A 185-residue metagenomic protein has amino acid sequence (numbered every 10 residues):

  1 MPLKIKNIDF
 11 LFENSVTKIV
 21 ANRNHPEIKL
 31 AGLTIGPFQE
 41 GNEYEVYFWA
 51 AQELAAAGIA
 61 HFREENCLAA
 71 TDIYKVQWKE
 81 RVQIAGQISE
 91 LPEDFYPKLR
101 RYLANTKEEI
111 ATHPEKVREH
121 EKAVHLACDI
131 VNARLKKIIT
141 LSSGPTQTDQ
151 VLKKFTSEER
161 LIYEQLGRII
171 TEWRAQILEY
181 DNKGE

Functional and structural regions predicted by a protein language model:
M1-E27: N-terminal, Lys/Arg-enriched amphipathic/low-complexity engagement segments that precede the first folded domain
P2-D9, C67-E185: Charge/polar-rich, low-complexity and marginally structured segments
F10-F12, F38, F48, F62 (+2 more regions): Phenylalanine-focused residue identity feature
E13-S15, E40-G41, Y47, I84-I88: Short N-terminal secondary-structure initiator segments
K18, L33-I35, K79, K107: General secondary-structure edge motif
I19-A21, V46, F62, L99 (+1 more regions): Generic structural hydrophobic/aromatic packing signal, biased to beta-strands
P26-L68: Compact, well-ordered interaction domains used in eukaryotic information-processing assemblies
